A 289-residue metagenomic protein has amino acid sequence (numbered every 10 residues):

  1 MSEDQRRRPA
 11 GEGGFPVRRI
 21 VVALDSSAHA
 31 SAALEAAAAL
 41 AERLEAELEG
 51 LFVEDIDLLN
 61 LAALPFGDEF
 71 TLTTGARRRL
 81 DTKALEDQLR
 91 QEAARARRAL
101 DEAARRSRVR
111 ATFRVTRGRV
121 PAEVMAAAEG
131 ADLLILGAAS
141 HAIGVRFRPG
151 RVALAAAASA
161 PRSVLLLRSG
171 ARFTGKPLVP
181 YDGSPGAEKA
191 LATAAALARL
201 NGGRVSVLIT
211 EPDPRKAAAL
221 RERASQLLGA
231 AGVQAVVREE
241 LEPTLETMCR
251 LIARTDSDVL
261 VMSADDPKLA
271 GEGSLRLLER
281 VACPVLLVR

Functional and structural regions predicted by a protein language model:
S2-R7, P16, A30, L34-A36 (+4 more regions): Gly/Ser-rich helix-loop-strand patches that form or flank binding pockets for ribonucleotide-derived cofactors
S2-R78, S159, R172-E239, S257 (+2 more regions): Small/aliphatic-rich secondary-structure junction motif
R77-D87: Short glycine/proline- and acidic residue-enriched helix-loop micro-motifs that form flexible lids or anion-recognition
Q88-Q91, T116: Active-site beta->alpha loop and helix N-cap motifs at the rims of alpha/beta catalytic domains
A104-T112, G229-V236: A short helix-to-beta-strand connector/capping loop
R119, E239-P243: Short beta->alpha linker loops
